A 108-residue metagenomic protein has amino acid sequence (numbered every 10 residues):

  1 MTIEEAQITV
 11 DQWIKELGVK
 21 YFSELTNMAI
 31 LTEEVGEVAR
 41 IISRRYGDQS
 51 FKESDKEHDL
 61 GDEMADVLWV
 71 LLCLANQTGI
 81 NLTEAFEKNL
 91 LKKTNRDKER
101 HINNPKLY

Functional and structural regions predicted by a protein language model:
M1-M64, L68-Y108: Flexible "arm" and connector segments at domain edges
